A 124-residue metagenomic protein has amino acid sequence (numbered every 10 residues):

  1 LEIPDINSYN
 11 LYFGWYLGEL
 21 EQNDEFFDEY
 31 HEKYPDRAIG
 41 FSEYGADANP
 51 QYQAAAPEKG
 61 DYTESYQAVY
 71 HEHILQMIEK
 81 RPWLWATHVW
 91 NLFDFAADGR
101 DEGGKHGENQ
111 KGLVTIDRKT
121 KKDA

Functional and structural regions predicted by a protein language model:
L1-A124: Extended substrate-binding grooves/exosites of carbohydrate-active enzymes
